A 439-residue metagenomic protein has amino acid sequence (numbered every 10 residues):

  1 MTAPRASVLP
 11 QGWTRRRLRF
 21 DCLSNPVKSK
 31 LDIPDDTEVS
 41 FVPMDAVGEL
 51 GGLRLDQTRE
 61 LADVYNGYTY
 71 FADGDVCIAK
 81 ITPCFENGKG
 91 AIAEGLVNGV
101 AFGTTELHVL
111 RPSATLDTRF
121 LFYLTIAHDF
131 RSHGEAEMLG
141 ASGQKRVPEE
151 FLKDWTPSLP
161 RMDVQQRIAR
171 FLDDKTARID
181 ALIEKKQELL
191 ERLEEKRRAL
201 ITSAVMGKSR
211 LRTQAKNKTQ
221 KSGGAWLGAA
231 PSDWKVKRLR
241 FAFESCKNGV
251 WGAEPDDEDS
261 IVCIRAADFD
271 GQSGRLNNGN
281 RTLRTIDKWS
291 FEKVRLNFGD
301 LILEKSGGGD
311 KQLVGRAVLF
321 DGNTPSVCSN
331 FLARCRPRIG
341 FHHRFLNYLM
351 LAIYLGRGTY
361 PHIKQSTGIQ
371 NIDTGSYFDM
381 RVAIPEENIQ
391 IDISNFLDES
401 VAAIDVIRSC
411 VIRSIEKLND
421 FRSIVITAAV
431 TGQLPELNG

Functional and structural regions predicted by a protein language model:
M1-L31, D154, S158, M162-Q166 (+10 more regions): Non-catalytic DNA-recognition/assembly elements of restriction-modification systems
M1-L9, A177-A230, C410-G439: Short amphipathic coiled-coil heptad-repeat segments
T2, R19-L31, V42-V76, I92 (+3 more regions): Sequence-specific dsDNA recognition surfaces
T2-P4, Q11, V100-H108, L139-Q166 (+3 more regions): A short glycine-rich beta-alpha junction/loop motif
S7, T58, V64-Y65, L96 (+4 more regions): Short, solvent-exposed loop/turn positions at domain surfaces that link secondary-structure elements or cap domain
G67-T69, D73-I126, R265, E292-I353 (+1 more regions): A short beta-sheet element
A169-R170, N395: Acidic/polar-enriched heptad-repeat coiled-coil alpha-helices, especially the parallel dimerization/signal-relay stalks
